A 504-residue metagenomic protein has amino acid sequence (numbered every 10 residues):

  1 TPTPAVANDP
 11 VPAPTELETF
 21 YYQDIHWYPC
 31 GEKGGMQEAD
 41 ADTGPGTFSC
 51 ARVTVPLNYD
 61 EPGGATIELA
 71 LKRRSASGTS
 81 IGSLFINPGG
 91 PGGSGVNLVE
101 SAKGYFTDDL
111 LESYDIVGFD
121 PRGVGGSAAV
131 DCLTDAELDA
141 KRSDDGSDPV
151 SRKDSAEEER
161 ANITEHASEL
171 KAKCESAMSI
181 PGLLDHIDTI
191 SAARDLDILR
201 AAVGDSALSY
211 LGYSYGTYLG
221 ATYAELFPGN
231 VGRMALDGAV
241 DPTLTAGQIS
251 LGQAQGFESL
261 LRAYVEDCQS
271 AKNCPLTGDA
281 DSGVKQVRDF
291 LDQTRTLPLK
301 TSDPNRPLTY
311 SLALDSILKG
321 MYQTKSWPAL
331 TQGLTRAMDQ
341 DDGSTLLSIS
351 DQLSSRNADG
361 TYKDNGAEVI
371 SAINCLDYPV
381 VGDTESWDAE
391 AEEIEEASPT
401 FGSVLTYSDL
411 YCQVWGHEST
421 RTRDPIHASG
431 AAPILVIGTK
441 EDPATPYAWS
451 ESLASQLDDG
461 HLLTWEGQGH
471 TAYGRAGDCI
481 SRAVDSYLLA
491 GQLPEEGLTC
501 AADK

Functional and structural regions predicted by a protein language model:
T1-N8: Bacterial Sec-dependent signal peptides at the C-terminal "C-region" and cleavage site
D9-L312, A372-K504: Gly/Pro-rich cap/lid or specificity-loop segments adjacent to the active site
S270-N374: Alpha/beta-hydrolase-fold enzymes
